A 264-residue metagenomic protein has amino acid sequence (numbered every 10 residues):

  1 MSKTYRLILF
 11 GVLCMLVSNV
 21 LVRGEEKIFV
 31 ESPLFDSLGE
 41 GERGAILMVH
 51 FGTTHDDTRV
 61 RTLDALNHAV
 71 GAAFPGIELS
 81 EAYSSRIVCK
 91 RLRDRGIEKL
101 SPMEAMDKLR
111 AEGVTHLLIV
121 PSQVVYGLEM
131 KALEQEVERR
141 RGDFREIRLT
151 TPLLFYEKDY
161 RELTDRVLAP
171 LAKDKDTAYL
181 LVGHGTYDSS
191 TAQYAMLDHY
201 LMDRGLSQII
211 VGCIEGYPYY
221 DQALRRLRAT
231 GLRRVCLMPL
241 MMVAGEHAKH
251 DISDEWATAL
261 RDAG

Functional and structural regions predicted by a protein language model:
M1-I8: Bacterial N-terminal signal peptides that target proteins for export
F10-V17: Bacterial N-terminal signal peptides
L21-G264: Extended amphipathic ligand-handling, pore-lining, and cofactor/metal-binding catalytic surfaces
